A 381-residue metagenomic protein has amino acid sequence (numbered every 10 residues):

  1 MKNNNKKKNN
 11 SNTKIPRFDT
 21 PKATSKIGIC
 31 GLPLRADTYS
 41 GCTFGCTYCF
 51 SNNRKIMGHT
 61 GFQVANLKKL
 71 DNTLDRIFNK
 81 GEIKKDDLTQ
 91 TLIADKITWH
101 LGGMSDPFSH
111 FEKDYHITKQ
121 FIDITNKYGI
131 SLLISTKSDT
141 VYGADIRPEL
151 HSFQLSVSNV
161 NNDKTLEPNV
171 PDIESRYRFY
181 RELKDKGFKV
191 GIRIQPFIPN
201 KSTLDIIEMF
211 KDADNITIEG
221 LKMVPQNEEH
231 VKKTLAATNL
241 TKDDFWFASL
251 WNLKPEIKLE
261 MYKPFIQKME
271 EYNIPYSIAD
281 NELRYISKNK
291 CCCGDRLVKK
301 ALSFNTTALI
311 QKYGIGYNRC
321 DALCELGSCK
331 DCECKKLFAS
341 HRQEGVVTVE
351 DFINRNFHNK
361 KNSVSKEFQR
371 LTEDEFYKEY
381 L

Functional and structural regions predicted by a protein language model:
K2-K7, E228-L381: C-terminal accessory extensions appended to soluble enzyme cores
K6-S156, V160-K164, D185, G345-L381: Conserved Radical SAM active-site core
H59, S135, R193, I278-A279: Residue-level detector of family-conserved "landmark" positions at structurally sensitive sites
N72-D75, M209, D295: Alpha-helix boundary/capping detector
K85-M261, K268: Conserved AdoMet/S-adenosylmethionine-binding subsite of the radical SAM
